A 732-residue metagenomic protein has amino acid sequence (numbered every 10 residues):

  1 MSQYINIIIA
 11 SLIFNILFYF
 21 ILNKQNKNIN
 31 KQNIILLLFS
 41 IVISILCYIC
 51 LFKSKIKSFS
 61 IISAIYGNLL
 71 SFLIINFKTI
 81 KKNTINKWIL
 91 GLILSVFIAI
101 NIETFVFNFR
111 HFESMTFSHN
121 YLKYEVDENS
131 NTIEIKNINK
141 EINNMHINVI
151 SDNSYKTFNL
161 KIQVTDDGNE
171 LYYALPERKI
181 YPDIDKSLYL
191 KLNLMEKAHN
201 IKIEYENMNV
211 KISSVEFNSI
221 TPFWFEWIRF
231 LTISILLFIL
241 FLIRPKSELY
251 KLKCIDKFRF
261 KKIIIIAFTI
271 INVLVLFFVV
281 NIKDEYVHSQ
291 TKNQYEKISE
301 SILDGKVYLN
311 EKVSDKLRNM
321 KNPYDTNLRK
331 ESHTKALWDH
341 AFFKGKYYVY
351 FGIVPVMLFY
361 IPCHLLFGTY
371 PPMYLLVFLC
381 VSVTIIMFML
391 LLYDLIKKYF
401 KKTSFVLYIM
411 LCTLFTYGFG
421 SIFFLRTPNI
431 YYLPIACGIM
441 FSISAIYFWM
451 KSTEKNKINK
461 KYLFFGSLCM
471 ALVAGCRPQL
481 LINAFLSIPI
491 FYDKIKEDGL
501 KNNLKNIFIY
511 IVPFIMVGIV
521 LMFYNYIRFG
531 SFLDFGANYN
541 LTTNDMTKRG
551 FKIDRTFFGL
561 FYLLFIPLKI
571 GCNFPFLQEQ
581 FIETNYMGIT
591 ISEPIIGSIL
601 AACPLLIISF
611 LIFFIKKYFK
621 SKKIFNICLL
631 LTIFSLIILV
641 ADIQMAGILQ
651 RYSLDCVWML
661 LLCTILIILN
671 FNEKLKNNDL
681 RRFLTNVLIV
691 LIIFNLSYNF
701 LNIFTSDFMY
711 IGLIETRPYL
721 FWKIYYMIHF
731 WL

Functional and structural regions predicted by a protein language model:
Q3-F39, I61-F107, W227-T291, V406-Y408 (+3 more regions): Start-transfer (signal-anchor) and selected internal transmembrane alpha helices of multi-pass inner/ER membrane
I13-L22, P489, T584-F625, T664 (+1 more regions): Hydrophobic, aromatic-rich transmembrane alpha-helices and their immediate juxtamembrane boundary segments
D304-F351, L392, T416-R426, T542-F551 (+1 more regions): Interfacial juxtamembrane loops and adjacent helix segments that form the catalytic/substrate-binding surfaces
T369-K401, I443-F448: Transmembrane-helix motifs of polytopic, lipid-linked glycan transferases
C437-K455, F465-M470, A484-S487, M659-C663: Specific aromatic-rich, kink-prone transmembrane helix
I443, Y462-R477, A484, P513-L521: Membrane-interface alpha helices of multi-pass inner-membrane proteins
N483-G518: Perimembrane helix-loop-helix junctions
K505-L611, Y698-S706: Membrane-lumen/periplasm interface segments of specific transmembrane helices in polyprenyl phosphate-linked
